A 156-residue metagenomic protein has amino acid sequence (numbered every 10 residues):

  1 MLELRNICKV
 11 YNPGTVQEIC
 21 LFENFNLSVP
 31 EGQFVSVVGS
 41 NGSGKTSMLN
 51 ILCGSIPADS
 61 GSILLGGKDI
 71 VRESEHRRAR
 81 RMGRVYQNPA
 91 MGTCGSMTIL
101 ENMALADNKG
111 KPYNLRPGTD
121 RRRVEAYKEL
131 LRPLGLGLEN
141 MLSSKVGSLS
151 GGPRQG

Functional and structural regions predicted by a protein language model:
M1-L4, V10-N24, S36, S74: A short, flexible loop at the N-terminus of ABC-type nucleotide-binding domains that lies
V38-S40: The feature captures the beta-strand-to-loop junction immediately N-terminal to the Walker
C53: Helix-to-loop junction immediately C-terminal to a conserved catalytic motif
P57, D69-G83, M91, Y113-V124: ABC ATPase NBD coupling module
G61-D69: Conserved ABC transporter NBD signature motif
N88, S96-P112: Q-loop/switch helix immediately C-terminal to the Walker
L130-S148: Conserved ABC nucleotide-binding domain
